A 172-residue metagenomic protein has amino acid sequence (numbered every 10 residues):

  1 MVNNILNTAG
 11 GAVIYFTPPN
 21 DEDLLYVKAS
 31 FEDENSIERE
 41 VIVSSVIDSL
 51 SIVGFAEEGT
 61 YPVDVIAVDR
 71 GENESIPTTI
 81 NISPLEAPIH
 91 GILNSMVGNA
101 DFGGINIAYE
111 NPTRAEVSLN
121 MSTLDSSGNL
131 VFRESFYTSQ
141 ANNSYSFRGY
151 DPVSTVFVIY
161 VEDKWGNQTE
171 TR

Functional and structural regions predicted by a protein language model:
M1-D23, E57, R70-E116, W165-R172: Pro/Thr/Ser/Gly-rich low-complexity, intrinsically disordered linker/stalk tracts
I5-L6, E22-E58, N120-V153: Recognizes extended acidic, P/S/T-rich segments that occur within or adjacent to Ig-like beta-sandwich modules
L6-T8, Y15-T17, S30-E32, S44 (+8 more regions): A structural detector for beta-sheet-dominated domains
A12, T17, Y26-K28, V41 (+8 more regions): Generic alpha-helix signal with a bias toward terminal, lower-confidence helices and secondary-structure junctions
L25, D48-I82, S139-R172: Beta-strand-rich modules
L93-R172: Ser/Thr/Gly/Pro-rich, low-complexity flexible regions
